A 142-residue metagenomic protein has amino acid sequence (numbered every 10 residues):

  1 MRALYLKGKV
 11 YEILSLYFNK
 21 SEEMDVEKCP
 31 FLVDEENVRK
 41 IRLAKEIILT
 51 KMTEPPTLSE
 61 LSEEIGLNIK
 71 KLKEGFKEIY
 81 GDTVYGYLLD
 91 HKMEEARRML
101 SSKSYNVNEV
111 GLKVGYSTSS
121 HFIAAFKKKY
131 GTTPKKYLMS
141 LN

Functional and structural regions predicted by a protein language model:
M1-K9: Amphipathic alpha-helical segments enriched in hydrophobic/aromatic residues interleaved with Lys/Arg
A3-L4, S15-L43, E78-T83: Short, Lys/Arg-enriched, Trp-marked, Pro/Gly-tolerant hinge/linker segments that flank
L6, I65, V114-G115: Core residues of bacterial helix-turn-helix
E27-K70, E74: A beta-strand-loop signature enriched in Asp, Gly, Thr, and Trp that corresponds to the sialidase/neuraminidase Asp-box
R42-S59, E78-S120, M139-N142: Terminal helix-turn-helix DNA-binding modules in bacterial transcription factors
K70, S119-S120, K135: Key DNA-contact positions within bacterial/archaeal DNA-binding proteins
L72, F76, H121-F122, F126: Short hydrophobic/aromatic patch on the recognition helix
Y116, F126-K127: Conserved acetyl-CoA-binding loop of GNAT-fold acetyltransferases
